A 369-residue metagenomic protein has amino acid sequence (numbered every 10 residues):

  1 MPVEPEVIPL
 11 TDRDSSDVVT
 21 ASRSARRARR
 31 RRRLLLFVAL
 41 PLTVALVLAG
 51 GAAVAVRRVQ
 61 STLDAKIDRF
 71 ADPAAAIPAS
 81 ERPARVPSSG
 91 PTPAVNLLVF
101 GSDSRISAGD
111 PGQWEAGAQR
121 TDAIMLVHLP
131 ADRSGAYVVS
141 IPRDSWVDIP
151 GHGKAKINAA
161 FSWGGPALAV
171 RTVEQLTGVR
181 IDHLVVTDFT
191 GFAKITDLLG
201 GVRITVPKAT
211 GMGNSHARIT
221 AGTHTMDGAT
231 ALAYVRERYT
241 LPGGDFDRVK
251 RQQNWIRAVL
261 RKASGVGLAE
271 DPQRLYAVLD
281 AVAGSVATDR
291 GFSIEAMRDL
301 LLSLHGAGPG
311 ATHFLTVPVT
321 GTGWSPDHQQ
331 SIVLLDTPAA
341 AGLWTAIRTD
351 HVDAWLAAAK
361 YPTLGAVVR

Functional and structural regions predicted by a protein language model:
P2-E4, T11-D14, S24-R27, R31-Q119: N-terminal hydrophobic targeting segments that direct proteins to the cell envelope
D64, R82, M226, A287-R369: C-terminal solvent-exposed extensions
A79-V86, S102-A116, R120-M125, A159-L176 (+2 more regions): N-terminal post-signal-peptidase region of extra-cytosolic proteins
V95, I195-Q273, V286, V368: Flexible, polar/acidic helix-loop-strand segments at domain edges
P111-E115, A155-W163, G178-H183, A221 (+4 more regions): Second-shell loop/turn segments in exported
G117-T121, G151, A160-L168, V186-T190 (+5 more regions): Soluble non-cytosolic domains of exported or imported proteins
H128-A131, W146, G151, S162 (+7 more regions): Sec-exported extracytoplasmic/periplasmic mature domains
N158-R218, A307: Amphipathic, coiled-coil-like alpha-helical scaffolding segments used for oligomerization/assembly
